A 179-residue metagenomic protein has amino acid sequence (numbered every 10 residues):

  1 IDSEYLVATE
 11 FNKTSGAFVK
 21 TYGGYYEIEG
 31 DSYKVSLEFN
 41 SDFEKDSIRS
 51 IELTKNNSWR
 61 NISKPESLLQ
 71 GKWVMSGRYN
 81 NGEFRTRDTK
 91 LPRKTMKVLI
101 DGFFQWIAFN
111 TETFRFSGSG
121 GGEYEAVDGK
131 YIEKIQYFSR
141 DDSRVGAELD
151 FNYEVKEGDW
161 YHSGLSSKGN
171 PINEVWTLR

Functional and structural regions predicted by a protein language model:
I1-S119, K130-R179: Lipid interaction determinants
G121-V127: Beta-propeller blade signature
